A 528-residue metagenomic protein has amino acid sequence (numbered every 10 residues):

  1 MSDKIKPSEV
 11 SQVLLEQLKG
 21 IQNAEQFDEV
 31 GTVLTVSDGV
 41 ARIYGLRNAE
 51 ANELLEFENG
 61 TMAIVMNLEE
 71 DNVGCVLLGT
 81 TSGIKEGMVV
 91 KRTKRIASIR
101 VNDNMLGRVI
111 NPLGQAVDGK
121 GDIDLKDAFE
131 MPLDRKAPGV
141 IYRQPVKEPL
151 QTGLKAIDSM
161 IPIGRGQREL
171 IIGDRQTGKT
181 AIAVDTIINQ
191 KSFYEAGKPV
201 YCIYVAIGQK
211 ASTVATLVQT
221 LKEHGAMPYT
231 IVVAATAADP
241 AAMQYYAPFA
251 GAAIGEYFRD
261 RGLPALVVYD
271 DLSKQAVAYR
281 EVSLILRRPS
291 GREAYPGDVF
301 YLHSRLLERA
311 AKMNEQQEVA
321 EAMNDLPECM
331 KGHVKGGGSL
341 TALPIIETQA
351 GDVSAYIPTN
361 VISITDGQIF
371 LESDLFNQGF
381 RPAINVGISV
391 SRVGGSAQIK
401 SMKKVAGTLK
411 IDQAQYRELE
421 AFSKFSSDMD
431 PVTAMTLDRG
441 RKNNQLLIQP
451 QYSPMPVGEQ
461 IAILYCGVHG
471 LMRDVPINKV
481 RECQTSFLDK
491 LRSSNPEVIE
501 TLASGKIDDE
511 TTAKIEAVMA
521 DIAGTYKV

Functional and structural regions predicted by a protein language model:
S2-Q17, N23-Q26, T32-L150: Acidic-enriched and Gly/Ser
V13-A24, T152-I157, G251, L306 (+1 more regions): Phosphate-interacting basic helix/loop segments used at nucleotide- and nucleic-acid interfaces
M88-V90, A97, V101-N104, V117-Q167 (+4 more regions): P-loop NTPase nucleotide-binding/switch module
R165-T216, D271: Walker A/P-loop NTP-binding active-site region of P-loop NTPases, recognizing the glycine-rich GxxxxGKT/S
P199-Y201, P228-I231, G262-L266, G337-A342: Loop/turn-to-beta-strand initiation segments
V200, K210-I254, L284-P296, H303-E308 (+1 more regions): Nucleotide-state-sensitive switch-loop elements of NTP-binding domains
M243-Y279, K331-G332: Phosphate-binding/switch loop-helix module in NTP-utilizing enzymes
K274, E281-V528: Conserved catalytic/coupling modules of large nucleotide/cofactor-utilizing molecular machines
